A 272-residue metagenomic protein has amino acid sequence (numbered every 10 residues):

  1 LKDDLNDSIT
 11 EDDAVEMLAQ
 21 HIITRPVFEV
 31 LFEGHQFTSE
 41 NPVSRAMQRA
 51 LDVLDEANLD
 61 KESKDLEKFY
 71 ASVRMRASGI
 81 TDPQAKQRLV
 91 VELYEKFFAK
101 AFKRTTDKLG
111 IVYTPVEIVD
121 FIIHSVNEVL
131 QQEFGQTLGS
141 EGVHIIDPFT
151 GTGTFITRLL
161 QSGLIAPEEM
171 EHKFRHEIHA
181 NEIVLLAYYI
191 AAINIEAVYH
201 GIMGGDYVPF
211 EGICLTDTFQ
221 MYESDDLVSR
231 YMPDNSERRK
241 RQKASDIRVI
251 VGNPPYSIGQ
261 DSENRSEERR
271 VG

Functional and structural regions predicted by a protein language model:
L1-E117, Y199-G212: Non-catalytic, mostly N-terminal accessory regions of nucleic-acid modification and defense proteins
A85, F97-R270: SAM-dependent methyltransferase catalytic region
